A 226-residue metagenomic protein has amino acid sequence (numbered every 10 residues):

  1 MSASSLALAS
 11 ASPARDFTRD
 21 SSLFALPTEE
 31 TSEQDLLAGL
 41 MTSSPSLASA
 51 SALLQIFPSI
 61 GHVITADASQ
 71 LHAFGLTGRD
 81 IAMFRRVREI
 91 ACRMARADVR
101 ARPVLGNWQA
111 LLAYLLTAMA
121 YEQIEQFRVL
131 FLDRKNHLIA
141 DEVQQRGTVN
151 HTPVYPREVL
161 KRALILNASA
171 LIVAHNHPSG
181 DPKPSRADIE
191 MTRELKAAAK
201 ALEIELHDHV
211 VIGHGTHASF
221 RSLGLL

Functional and structural regions predicted by a protein language model:
M1-H72: Long, highly charged, low-complexity intrinsically disordered interaction regions that mediate electrostatic DNA/RNA
Q34-S43, A82, R86-E89, R93: Short, hydrophobic/amphipathic alpha-helical patches that form generic packing surfaces within helical domains
A50, R146-P184, I189: Short HxH-centered metal-ligating active-site micro-motif
C92-H137: Glycine-enriched loop-and-adjacent helix/strand subsegments that border the catalytic/binding cleft of enzyme cores
R134-V149: Glycine-rich active-site/cofactor-binding loop and its immediate structural neighborhood
R146, R193-L226: Divalent-metal-activated hydrolytic enzyme cores
